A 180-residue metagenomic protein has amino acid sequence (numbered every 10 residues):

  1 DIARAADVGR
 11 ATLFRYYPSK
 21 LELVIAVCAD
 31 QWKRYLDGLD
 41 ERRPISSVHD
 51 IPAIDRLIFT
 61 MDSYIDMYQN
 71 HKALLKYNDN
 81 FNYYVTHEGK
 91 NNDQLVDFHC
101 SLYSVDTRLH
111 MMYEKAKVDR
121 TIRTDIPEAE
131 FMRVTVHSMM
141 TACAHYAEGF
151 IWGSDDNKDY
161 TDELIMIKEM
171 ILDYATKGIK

Functional and structural regions predicted by a protein language model:
D1-A26: Helix-turn-helix
K20, V27, Q31, Y35 (+8 more regions): Hydrophobic/aromatic residues within well-ordered alpha-helical segments
A26, D30, D40-A73, E128-T135: Hydrophobic alpha-helical connector segments
K33-D40, D55, H87-T121, A129-H137 (+1 more regions): Amphipathic alpha-helical packing segments from all-alpha helical-bundle domains
S63-D66, T107, M111-D119, R133-K180: C-terminal peripheral helix-coil segments that are non-catalytic and often amphipathic
M67-D93, Y146-W152: Amphipathic alpha-helical segments used for helix-helix packing
T124: Short beta-strand "wing" residues that participate in macromolecule-binding interfaces
